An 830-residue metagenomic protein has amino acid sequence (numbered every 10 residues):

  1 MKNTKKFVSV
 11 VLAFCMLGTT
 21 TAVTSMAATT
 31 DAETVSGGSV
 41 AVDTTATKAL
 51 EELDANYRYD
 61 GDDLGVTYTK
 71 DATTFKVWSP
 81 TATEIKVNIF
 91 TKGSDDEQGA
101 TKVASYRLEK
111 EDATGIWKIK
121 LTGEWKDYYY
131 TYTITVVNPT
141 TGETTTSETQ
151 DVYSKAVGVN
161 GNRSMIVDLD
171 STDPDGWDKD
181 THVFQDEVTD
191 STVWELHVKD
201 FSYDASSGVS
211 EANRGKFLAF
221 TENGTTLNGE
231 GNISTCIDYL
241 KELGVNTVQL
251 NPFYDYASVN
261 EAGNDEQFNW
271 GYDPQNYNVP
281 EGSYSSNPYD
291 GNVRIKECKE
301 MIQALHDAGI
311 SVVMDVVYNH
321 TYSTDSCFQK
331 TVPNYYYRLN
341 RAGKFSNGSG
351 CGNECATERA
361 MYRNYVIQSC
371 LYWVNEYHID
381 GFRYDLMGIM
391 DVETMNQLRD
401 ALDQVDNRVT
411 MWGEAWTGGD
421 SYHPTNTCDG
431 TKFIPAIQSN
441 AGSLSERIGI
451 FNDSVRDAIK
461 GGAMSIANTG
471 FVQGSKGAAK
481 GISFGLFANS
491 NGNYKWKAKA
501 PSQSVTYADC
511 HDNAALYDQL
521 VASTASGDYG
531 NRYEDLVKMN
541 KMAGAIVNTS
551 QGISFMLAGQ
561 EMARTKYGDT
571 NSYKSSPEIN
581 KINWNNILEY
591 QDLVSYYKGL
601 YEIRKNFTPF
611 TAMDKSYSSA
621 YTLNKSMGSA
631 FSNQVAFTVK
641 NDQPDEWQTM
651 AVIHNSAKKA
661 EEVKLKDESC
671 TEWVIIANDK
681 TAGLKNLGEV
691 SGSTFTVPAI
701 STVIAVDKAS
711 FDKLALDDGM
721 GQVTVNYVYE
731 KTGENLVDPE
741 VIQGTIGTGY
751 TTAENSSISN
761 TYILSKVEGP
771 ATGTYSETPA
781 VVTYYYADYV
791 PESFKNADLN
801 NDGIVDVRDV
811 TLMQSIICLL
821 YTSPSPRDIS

Functional and structural regions predicted by a protein language model:
G18-T34: Sec-dependent signal peptide cleavage junction
V35-K70, D112-A219: The feature marks proteins involved in alpha-glucan
Y106-E109, D265, W270-Y272, L386-A498 (+2 more regions): Active-site-proximal helices and loops of the catalytic beta/alpha 8
K199-Y377, M390-D406, T410: Substrate-binding/active-site clefts of carbohydrate-active enzymes
P501-T671: Loop/helix patches that line or flank the sugar-binding groove of alpha-linked glycan CAZymes
D718-G721, Y727, G773-P791: Conserved "repeat-terminator" motif of extracellular CCP/Sushi domains
G749-T774: Surface-exposed interfaces of beta-sheet-rich extracellular modules
Y821-S830: Single conserved hydrophobic/aromatic residue that forms the stacking wall/gate of nucleotide- or nucleobase-binding
